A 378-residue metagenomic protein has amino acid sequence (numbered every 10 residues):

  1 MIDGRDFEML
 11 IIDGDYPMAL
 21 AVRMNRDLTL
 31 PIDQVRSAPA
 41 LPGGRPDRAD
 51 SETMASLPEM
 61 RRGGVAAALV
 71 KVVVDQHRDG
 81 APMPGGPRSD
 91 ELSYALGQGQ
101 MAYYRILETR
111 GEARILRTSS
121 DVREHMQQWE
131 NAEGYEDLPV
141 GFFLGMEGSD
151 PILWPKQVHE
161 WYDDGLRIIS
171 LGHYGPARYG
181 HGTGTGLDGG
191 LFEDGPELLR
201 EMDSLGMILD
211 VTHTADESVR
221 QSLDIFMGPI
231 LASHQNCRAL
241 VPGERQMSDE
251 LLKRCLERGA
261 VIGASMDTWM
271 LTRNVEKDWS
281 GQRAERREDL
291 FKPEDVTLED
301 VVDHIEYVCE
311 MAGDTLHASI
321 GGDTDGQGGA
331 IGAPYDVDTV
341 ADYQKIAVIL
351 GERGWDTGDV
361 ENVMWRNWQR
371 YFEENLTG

Functional and structural regions predicted by a protein language model:
M1-D188, P242-G378: N-terminal hydrophobic targeting/anchoring segments and the immediately downstream early-domain regions of hydrolases
I11-M18, T214, A232-Q235: Histidine-centered catalytic micro-motifs
W154-V158, Y162-S170, L191-L199, I208-T212 (+1 more regions): Helix-rich catalytic cores of soluble enzyme domains
G190-S204, S222-A232: Alpha-helix-loop-beta-strand connector modules within alpha/beta enzyme cores
E197-V211, E217-Q221, D249-E257, Y307: Substrate-binding cleft of carbohydrate-active enzyme catalytic domains
M207, G228, A260: A short helix->loop->beta-strand "cap" motif at the edges of active sites that frequently abuts
A215-L256: Acidic, glycine-rich loop-and-beta core segments that form the ion-binding/anion-interacting portion of active sites
